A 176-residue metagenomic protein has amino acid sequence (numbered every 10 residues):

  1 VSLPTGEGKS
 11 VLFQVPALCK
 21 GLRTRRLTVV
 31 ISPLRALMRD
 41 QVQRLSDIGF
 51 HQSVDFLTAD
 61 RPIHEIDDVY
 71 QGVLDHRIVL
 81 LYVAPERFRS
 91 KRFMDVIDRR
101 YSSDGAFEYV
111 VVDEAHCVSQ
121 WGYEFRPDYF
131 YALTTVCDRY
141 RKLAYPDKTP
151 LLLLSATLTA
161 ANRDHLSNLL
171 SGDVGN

Functional and structural regions predicted by a protein language model:
S2, E7, L12-S53, H76 (+1 more regions): Conserved SF1/SF2 helicase motif Ia
P4-E7, F56-R61, F88: Short, flexible loop segments at the rims of nucleotide/cofactor-binding pockets, characterized by
V15-A17, R44-D47, Y70-G72, D95-D98 (+2 more regions): Short, glycine/charged-enriched secondary-structure capping and boundary segments
L37-D75, H165-V174: Conserved helix-turn-beta segment of the N-terminal RecA-like "Helicase ATP-binding" lobe in SF1/SF2 helicases
Q43, R61-Y109, C117-Y123: Conserved helix/coil segment N-terminal to the catalytic DExD/H
L57, V83, L154: Hydrophobic residues at beta-strand termini and immediately following loops that shape nucleotide-binding pockets
R99, S103-Y109, H116-N176: Post-DEXD/H (motif II) to motif III coupling segment of the RecA-like Helicase ATP-binding lobe
